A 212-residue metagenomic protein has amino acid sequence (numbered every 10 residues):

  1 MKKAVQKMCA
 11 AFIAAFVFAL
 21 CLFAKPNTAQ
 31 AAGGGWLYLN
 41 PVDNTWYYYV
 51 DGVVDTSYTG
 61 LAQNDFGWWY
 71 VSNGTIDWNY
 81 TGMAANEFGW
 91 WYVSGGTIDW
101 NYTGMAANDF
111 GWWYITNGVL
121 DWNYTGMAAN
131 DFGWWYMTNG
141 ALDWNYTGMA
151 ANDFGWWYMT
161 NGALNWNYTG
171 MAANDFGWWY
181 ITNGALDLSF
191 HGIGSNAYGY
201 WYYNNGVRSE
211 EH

Functional and structural regions predicted by a protein language model:
M1-I13: Bacterial N-terminal signal peptides that target proteins for export
Q6-K7, C21-E210: Extracellular adhesion/carbohydrate-binding repeat motifs centered on closely spaced tryptophans
A10-L22: Hydrophobic helical h-region of N-terminal Sec-dependent signal peptides in bacterial secretory/periplasmic proteins
